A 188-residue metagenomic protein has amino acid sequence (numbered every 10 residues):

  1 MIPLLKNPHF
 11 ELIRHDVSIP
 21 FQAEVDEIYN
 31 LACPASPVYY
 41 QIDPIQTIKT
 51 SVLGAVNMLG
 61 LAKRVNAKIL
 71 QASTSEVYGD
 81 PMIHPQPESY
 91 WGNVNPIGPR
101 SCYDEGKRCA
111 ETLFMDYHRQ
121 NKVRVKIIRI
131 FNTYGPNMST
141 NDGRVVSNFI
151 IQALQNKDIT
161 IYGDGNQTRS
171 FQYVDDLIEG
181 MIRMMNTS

Functional and structural regions predicted by a protein language model:
M1-T133, A153, G163, V174-N186: N-terminal Rossmann-like NAD(P)+-binding domain of SDR-like oxidoreductases, especially those catalyzing
A55, V146-S147: Amphipathic alpha-helical segments in well-structured domains
P136-G143, G165-E179: Substrate-binding strand-loop-helix patch in Rossmann-like NAD(P)-dependent oxidoreductase/epimerase domains
N148-L154: Activation segment of eukaryotic-like protein kinases
T160: Nucleotide-binding/hydrolysis machinery
